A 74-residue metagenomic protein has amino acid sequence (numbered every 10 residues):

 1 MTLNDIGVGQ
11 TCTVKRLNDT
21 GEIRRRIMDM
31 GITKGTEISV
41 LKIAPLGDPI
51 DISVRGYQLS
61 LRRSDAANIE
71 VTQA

Functional and structural regions predicted by a protein language model:
M1-A74: Compact, glycine-rich, soluble single-domain proteins
